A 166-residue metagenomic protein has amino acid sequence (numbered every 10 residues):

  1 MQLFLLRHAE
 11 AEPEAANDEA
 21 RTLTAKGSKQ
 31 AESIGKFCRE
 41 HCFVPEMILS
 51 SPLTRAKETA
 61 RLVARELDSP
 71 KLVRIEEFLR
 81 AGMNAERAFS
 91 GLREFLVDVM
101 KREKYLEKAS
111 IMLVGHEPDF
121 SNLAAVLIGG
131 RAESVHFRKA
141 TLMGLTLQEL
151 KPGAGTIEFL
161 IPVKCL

Functional and structural regions predicted by a protein language model:
Q2-M83, S90, S134-K139: Active-site-proximal alpha-helix that buttresses catalytic centers in soluble enzyme cores
A9-A11, T54, L79, E117-D119 (+3 more regions): Short, flexible active-site-adjacent loop segments at beta-strand->alpha-helix junctions, enriched in small/polar
C42, A64-L67, L96, L127-R131 (+1 more regions): Active-site catalytic pocket residues across diverse enzymes, especially alpha/beta-hydrolases
D68-P70, K108, P152: Short, well-ordered coil/turn elements that cap or connect secondary structure elements
G91-M112, A154-K164: A polyampholytic, Gly/Pro-enriched intrinsically disordered region
V99-M100, K104-L106, S110-A140: Non-DNA-binding regulatory cores of transcription-related proteins, predominantly C-terminal effector-binding
R131-E158, V163-L166: Domain-level recognition of soluble alpha/beta enzyme cores, biased toward histidine phosphatases/phosphomutases
